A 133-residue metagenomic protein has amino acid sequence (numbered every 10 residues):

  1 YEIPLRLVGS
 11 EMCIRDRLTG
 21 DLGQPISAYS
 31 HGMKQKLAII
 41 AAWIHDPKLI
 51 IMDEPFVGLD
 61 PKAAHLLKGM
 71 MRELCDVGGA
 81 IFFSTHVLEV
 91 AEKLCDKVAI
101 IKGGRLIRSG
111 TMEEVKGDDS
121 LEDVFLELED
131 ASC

Functional and structural regions predicted by a protein language model:
Y1-G9, I14: Single conserved hydrophobic/aromatic residue that forms the stacking wall/gate of nucleotide- or nucleobase-binding
E11, R15-A28: Conserved ABC nucleotide-binding domain
I50-E54: Catalytic Walker B motif of ABC-type/P-loop ATPase nucleotide-binding domains
H65-V77: Helical segment within the ABC ATPase nucleotide-binding domain
A91-K93: A short, surface-exposed alpha-helical micro-motif characterized by mixed small hydrophobic and charged/polar residues
S109-G110: ABC ATPase "signature
